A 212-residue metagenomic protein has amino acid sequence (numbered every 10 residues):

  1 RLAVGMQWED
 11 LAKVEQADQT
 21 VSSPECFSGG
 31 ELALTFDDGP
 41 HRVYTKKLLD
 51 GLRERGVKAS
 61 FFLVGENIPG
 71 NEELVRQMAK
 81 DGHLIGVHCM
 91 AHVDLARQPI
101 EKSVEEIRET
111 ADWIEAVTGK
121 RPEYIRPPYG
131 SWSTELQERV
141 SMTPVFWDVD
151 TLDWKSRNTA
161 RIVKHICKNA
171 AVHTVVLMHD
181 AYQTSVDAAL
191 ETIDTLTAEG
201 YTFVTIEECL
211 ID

Functional and structural regions predicted by a protein language model:
L2-A96, K102-E109, W113, K120 (+2 more regions): Active-site beta->alpha N-cap acidic-glycine motif
P69, V93-D212: Catalytic domains of cell-wall/extracellular-matrix polysaccharide-remodeling enzymes, centered on de-N-acetylation
